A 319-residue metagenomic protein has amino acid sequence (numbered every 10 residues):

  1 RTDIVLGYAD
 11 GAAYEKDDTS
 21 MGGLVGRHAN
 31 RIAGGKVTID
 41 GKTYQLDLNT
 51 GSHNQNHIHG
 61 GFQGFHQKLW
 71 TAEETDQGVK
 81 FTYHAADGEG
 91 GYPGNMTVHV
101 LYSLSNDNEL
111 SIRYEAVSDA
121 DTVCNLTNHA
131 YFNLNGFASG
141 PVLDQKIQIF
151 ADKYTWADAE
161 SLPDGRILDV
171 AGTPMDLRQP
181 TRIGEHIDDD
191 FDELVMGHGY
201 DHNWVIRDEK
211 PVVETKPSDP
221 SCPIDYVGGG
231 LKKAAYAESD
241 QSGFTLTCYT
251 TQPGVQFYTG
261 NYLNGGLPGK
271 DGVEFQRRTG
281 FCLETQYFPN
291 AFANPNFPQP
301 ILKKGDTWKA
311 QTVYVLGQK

Functional and structural regions predicted by a protein language model:
R1-K319: An exposed, glycine/acidic-rich loop-and-rim segment of catalytic or binding clefts
